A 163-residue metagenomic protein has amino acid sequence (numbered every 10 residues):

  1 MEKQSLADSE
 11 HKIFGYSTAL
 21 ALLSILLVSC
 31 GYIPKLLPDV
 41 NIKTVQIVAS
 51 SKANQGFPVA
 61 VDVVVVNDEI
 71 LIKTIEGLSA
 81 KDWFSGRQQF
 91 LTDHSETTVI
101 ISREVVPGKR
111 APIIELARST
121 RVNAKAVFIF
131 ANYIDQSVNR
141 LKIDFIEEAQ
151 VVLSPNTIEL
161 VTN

Functional and structural regions predicted by a protein language model:
E2-A19: Bacterial N-terminal signal peptides that target proteins for export
V28-S29: C-terminal motif of bacterial Sec signal peptides marking the signal peptidase cleavage site
L36, A126-F128, I134-N163: Glycine-rich, aromatic-bearing surface loops/beta-hairpins
P38-V48: A short, Gly/Thr-enriched small/hydrophobic beta-strand-prone motif that recurs across taxa
I47-K81: Early exported N-terminus immediately downstream of N-terminal targeting peptides
S51, V65-N67, G77-S79, V105 (+4 more regions): A mature extracytoplasmic/lumenal domain signature
L78-S119: Tryptophan-paired
V122-A124: Extracellular Ig-like/FN3 beta-sandwich strand-entry sites
